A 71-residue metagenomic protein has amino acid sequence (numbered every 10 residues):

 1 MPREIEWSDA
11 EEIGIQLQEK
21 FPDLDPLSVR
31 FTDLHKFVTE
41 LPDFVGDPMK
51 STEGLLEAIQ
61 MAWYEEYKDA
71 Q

Functional and structural regions predicted by a protein language model:
P2-Q71: A charge-rich, low-complexity, intrinsically flexible signal that marks solvent-exposed coils, linkers, repeats
